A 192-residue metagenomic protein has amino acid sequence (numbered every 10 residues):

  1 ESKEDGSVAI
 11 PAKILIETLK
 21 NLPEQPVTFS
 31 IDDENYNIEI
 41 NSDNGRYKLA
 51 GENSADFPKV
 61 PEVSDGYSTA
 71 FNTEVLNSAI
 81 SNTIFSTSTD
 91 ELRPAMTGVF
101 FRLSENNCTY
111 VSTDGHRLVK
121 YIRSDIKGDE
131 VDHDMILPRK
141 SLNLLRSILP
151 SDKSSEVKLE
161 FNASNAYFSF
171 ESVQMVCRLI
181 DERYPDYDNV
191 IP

Functional and structural regions predicted by a protein language model:
E1-P192: Structural preference for solvent-exposed beta-strand-turn elements and adjacent flexible terminal/loop segments within
